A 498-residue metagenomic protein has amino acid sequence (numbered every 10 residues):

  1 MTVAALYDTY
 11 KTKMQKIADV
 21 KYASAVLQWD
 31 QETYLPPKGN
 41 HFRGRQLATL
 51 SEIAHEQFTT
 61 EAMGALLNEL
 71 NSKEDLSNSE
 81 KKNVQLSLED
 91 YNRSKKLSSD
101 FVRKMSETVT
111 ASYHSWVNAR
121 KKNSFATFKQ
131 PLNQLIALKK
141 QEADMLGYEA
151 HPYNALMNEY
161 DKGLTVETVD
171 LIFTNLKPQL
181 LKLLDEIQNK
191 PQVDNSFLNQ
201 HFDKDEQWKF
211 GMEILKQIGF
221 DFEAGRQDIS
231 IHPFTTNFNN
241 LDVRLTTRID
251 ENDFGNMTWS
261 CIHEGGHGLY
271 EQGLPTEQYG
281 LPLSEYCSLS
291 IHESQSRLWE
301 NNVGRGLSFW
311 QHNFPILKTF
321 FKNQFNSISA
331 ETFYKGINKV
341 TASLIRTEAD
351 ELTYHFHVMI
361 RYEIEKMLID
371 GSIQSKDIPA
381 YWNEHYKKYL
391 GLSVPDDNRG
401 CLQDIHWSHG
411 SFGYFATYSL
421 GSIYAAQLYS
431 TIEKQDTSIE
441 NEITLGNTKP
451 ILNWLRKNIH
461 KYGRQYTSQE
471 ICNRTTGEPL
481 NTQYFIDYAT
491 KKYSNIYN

Functional and structural regions predicted by a protein language model:
T2-K162, T490-N498: A well-structured
T2-L6, Y22-Q28, K38-F42, H55-T59 (+2 more regions): C-terminal, non-catalytic "cap/extension" segments appended to globular domains
Y10, G147, H263, S296 (+3 more regions): Divalent metal-coordination and catalytic microenvironments
Y10, N256-T276, E293-R297: Active-site recognition of the HExxH zinc-binding catalytic motif
M105-N256, Y493: Contiguous, non-catalytic segments that form substrate-binding/exosite surfaces or channel walls
F173, K177, K204-W208, I214 (+4 more regions): All-alpha helical catalytic cores of prenyl diphosphate-utilizing isoprenoid enzymes
E223-A224, E277-L281, R305-P315, S375-K376 (+1 more regions): Acidic/polar loop patches that form or flank catalytic/metal-binding clefts of enzymes that bind anionic ligands
E285-N326: Post-HExxH zinc-binding segment in Zn-dependent metallohydrolases
